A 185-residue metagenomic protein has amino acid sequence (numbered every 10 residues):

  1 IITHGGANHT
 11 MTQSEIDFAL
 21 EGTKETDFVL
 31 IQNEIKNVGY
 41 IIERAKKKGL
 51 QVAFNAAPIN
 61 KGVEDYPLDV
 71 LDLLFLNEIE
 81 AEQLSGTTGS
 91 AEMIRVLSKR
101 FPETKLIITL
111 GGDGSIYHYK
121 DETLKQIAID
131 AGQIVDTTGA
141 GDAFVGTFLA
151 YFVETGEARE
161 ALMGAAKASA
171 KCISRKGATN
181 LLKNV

Functional and structural regions predicted by a protein language model:
I1-K125, G156: Ribokinase/PfkB-type carbohydrate-kinase core domain
K61, A91-V185: Conserved phosphate-binding/catalytic region of the ribokinase-like
